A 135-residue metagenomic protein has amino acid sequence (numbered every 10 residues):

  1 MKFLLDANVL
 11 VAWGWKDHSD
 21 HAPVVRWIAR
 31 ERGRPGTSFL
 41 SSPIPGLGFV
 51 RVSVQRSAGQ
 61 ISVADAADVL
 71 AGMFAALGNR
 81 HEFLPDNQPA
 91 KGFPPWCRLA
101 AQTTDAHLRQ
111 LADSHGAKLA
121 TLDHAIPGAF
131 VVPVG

Functional and structural regions predicted by a protein language model:
M1-S41, R56-D68: Short, well-structured N-terminal submotif of metal-dependent ribonuclease cores
L10, A125-I126: Catalytic metal-binding/acid-base residues of hydrolase active sites
A12-G14, V52, A129: Residues that scaffold the ATP/ADP-binding catalytic core of kinase and kinase-like folds
G36-T37, D68-N79, G135: Short, mixed-charge aromatic SLiMs
S41-G46, T104: Short, conserved alpha-helical segments within structured domains
A76-H124: Active-site neighborhoods of divalent-metal-dependent phosphate/nucleic-acid chemistry enzymes
G128-G135: Active-site regions of enzymes building and remodeling cell-envelope glycoconjugates
